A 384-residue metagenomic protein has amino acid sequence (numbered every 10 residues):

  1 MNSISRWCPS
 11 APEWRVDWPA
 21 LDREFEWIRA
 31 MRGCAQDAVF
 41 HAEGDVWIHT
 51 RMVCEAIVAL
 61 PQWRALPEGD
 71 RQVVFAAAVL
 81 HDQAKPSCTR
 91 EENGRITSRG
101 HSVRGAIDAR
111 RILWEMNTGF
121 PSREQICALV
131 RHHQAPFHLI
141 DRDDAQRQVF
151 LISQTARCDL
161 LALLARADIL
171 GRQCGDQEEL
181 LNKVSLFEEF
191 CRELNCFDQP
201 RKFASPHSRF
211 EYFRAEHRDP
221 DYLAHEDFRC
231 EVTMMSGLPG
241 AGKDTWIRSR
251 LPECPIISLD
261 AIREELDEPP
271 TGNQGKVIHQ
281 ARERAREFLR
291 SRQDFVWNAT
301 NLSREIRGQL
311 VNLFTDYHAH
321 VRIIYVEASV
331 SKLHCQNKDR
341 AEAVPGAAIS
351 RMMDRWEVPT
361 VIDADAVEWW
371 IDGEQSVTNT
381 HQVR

Functional and structural regions predicted by a protein language model:
M1-E92: Acidic/His-rich, divalent-metal-binding segments that scaffold phosphate/diphosphate chemistry
V58-K183: Divalent metal-dependent catalytic cores for phosphoryl transfer on phosphate-bearing substrates
E193-D227: N-terminal pre-Walker A segment at the start of P-loop NTPase domains
L223, D227-T233, S291-Q293: Pre-Walker A (Motif I) flank of P-loop NTPase domains
E231-L251: Glycine-rich phosphate-binding P-loop
T233, E253, V330-R384: Conserved GTP-binding G-domain of TRAFAC-class P-loop NTPases and closely related GTPase folds
D244-F295, S331-C335: Conserved substrate/cofactor phosphate-moiety recognition/catalytic segment in nucleotide-dependent phosphotransferases
Y317-Q336: Conserved phosphate-donor/acceptor-positioning beta-strand/loop module used by diverse small-molecule
